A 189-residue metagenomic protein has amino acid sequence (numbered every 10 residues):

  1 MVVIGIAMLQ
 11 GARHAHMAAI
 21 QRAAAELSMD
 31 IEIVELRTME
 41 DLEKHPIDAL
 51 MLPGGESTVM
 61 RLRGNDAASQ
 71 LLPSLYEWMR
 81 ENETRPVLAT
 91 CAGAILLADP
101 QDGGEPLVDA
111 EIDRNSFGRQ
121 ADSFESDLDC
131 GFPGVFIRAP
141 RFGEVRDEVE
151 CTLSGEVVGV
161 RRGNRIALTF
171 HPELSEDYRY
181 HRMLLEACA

Functional and structural regions predicted by a protein language model:
M1, L42-P46, E81-N82, G131 (+1 more regions): Flexible, charged surface loops at secondary-structure boundaries
M1-D66, Y178-R182, E186-A189: N-terminal beta1-alpha1 cap of cysteine-dependent amidohydrolase-like domains
V2, M29-I31, R85, G103 (+3 more regions): A structural micro-motif
V34-L36, V87, V135-R138: Short, hydrophobic beta-strand segments that form beta-sheet elements in well-ordered domains
M39, C91-A94, R141-F142: Short, polar loop motifs at secondary-structure junctions
A49-P53, L88, F136, A167-T169: Structural motif
E56-L128: Cysteine-nucleophile active-site neighborhood
R114-A189: Amide-donor transfer/coupling interface in amidating biosynthetic enzymes
